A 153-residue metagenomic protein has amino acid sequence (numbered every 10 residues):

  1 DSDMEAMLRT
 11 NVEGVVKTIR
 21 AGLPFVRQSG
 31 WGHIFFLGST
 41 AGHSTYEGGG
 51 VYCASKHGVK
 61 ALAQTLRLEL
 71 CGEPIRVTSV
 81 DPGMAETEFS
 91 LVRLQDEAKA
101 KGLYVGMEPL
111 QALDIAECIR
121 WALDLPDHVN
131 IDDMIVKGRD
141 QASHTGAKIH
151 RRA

Functional and structural regions predicted by a protein language model:
D3-E5: Substrate-binding pocket helix/loop in short-chain dehydrogenase/reductase
I19, S55: Active-site helix of classical SDR
A21-G30: A short helix-coil junction within the Rossmann-fold of NAD(P)-dependent oxidoreductases
P24, L68-C71: Alpha-helical segment proximal to the catalytic Tyr-Lys
S39: Residue(s) in the substrate-gating loop at a strand-loop-helix junction that position the organic substrate next
Y46-G50: Active-site loop immediately N-terminal to the catalytic Tyr-X3-Lys motif of short-chain dehydrogenase/reductase
I75, S79-G83, A98-T145: C-terminal helical subdomain
